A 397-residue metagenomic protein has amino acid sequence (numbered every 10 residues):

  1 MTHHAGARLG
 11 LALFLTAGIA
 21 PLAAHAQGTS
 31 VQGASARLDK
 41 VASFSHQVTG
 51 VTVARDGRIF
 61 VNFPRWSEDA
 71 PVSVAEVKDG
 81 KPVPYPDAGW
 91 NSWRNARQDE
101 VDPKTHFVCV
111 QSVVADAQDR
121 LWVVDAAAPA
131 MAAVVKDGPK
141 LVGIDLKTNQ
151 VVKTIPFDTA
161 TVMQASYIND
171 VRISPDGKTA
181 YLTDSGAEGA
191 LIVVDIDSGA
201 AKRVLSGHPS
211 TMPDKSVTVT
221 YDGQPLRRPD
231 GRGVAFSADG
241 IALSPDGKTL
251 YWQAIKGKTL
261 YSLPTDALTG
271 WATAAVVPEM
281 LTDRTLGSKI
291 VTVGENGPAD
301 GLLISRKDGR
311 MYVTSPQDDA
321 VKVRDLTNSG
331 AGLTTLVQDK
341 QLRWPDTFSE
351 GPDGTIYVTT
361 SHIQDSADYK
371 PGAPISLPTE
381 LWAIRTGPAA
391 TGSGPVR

Functional and structural regions predicted by a protein language model:
D39, P82-T105, Q150-M163, K202-G231 (+3 more regions): Surface-exposed loop and turn segments in beta-propeller and other repeat-based domains that flank or scaffold
D39-V72: Beta-strand-rich domains and repeat architectures in extracellular enzymes and scaffolds, especially beta-propellers
F44-D56, D99-R120, V124, T161-A180 (+3 more regions): Beta-rich, blade/repeat-based domains predominating in secreted/periplasmic proteins but also intracellular
I59-S67, H106, A115, V123-A126 (+7 more regions): Conserved beta-strand positions in repeat-built beta-propeller and related beta-rich domains
F60-R94, A132-A133, D145-K147: Beta-propeller domains
F107, P129-K178: Asp-box/WD-like beta-propeller blade repeats and closely related beta-sheet repeat scaffolds
I196-A200, L263-V277, D325-N328, T386-A390: Short loop/turn segments immediately following beta-strands, especially the blade-tip and inter-blade linker loops
S349-R397: Blade-level signature of beta-propeller repeat domains, shared across WD40, Kelch, NHL, RCC1 and BNR/Asp-box propellers
